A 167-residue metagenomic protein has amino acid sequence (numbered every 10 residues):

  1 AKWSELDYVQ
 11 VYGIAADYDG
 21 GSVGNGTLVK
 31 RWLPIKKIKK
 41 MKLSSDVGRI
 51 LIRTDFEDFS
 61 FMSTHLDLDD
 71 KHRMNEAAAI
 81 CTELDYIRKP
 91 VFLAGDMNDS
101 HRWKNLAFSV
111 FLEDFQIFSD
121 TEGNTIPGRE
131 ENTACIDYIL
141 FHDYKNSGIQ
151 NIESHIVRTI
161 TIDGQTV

Functional and structural regions predicted by a protein language model:
A1-F59, I152-I156: Structured beta-strand-rich core segments of catalytic domains in phosphoester-bond hydrolases
K2-W3, N25, E76-A77, L106-V110: Short, glycine/charged-enriched secondary-structure capping and boundary segments
Y18-G24, D70, S100-W103, P127-G128: Short catalytic/ligand-binding loop motif for oxyanion handling, primarily in non-cytosolic enzymes, centered on
L33-K40, L84-F92, D99-V167: Metal-dependent phosphoester-hydrolase catalytic domains
K39-K42, M62-K71: Surface-exposed cleft-lining segments at the edges of enzyme active sites
F56-T64, F92: A shared catalytic/ligand-binding motif for oxyanion handling
L66, G95-M97: Active-site metal-binding loops of divalent metal-dependent hydrolases
K71-K89: A long, amphipathic alpha-helix that forms part of the scaffold/cap immediately adjacent to metal-dependent active
